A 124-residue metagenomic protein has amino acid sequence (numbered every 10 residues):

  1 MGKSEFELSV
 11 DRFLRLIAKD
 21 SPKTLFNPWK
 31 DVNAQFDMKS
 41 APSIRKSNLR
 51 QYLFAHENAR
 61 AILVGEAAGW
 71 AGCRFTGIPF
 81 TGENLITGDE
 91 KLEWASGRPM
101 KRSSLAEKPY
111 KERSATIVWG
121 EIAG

Functional and structural regions predicted by a protein language model:
K3-G124: A polyanion-binding, active-site-adjacent surface
